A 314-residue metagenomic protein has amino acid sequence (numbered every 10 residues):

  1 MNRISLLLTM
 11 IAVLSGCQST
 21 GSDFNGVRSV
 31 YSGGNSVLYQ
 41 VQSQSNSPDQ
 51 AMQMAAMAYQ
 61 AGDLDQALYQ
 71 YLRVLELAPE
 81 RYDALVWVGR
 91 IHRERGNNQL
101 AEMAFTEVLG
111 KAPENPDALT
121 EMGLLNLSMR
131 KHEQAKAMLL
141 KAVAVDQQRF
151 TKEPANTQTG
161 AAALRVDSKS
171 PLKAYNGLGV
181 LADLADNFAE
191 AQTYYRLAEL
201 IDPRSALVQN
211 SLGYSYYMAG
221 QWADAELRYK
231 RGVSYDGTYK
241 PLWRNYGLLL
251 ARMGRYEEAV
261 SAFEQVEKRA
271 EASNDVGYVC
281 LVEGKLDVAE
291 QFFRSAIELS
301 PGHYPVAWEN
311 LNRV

Functional and structural regions predicted by a protein language model:
C17-V86, E94: N-terminal leader/linker segments that initiate helical-solenoid repeat arrays
S43, L77, K111, V145 (+6 more regions): Structural marker of alpha-solenoid helical repeat scaffolds
D49, D83, L100, D117 (+9 more regions): Start-of-helix register in tetratricopeptide repeats
Q53, W87, E121, A155 (+6 more regions): Canonical tetratricopeptide repeat
A56, R90, L124, V180 (+4 more regions): Residue-level recognition of tetratricopeptide repeat
